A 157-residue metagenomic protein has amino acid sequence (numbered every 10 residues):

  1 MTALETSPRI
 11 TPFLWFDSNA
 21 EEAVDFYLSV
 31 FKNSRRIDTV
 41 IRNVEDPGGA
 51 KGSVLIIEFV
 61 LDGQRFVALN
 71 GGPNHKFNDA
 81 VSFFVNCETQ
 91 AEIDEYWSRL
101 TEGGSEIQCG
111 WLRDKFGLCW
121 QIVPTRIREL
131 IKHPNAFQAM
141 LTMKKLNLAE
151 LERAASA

Functional and structural regions predicted by a protein language model:
T2-P8, H75-F77: Short, flexible turn/loop "capping" segments at secondary-structure junctions
T11, V54-L55, I107-C109: Short loop/turn microsegments at loop-to-beta-strand junctions
L14-G63: Core segments of cupin and vicinal oxygen chelate
F16, A20, V30, L61-R65 (+1 more regions): Vicinal oxygen chelate
V67-N70: Membrane-helix exit/interface motif
R126-T142: A short, polar/charged loop-to-alpha-helix boundary motif
A139-A157: Short, C-terminally biased terminal segments at protein or domain edges
